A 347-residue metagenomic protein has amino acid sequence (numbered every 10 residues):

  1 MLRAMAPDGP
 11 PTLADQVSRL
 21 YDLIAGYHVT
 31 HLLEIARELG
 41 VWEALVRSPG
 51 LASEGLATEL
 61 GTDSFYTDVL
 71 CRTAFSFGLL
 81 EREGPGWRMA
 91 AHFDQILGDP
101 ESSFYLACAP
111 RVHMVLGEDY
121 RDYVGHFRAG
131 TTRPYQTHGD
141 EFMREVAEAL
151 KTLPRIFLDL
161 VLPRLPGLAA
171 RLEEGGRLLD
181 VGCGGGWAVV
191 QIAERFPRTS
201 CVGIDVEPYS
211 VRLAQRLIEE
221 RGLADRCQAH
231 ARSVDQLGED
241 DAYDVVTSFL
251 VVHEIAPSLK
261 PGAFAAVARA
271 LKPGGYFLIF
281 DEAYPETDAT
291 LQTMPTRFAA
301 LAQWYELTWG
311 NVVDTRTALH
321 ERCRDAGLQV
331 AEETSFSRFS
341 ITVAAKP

Functional and structural regions predicted by a protein language model:
L23-Y27, I35-A36, A44, D68 (+1 more regions): Conserved Class I S-adenosyl-L-methionine-dependent methyltransferase catalytic core
G182-G186: Class I SAM-dependent methyltransferase "Motif I" SAM/SAH-binding loop
V189, E194-D235: Class I SAM-dependent methyltransferase SAM/SAH-binding core
D235-V246: A short acidic, Gly/Pro-enriched loop at the edge of an enzyme's catalytic core that lines a small-molecule cofactor
D244-S258: A short SAM/SAH-binding and catalytic strip from SAM-dependent methyltransferases
P261-P273: A short glycine-rich, Lys/Arg-flanked "PGG" loop and its adjoining helix->strand segment in the class I
F280-A326, A331-E333: C-terminal alpha-helical "lid/dimerization" subdomain adjacent to the S-adenosyl-L-methionine
A326-P347: Core SAM-dependent methyltransferase catalytic element
